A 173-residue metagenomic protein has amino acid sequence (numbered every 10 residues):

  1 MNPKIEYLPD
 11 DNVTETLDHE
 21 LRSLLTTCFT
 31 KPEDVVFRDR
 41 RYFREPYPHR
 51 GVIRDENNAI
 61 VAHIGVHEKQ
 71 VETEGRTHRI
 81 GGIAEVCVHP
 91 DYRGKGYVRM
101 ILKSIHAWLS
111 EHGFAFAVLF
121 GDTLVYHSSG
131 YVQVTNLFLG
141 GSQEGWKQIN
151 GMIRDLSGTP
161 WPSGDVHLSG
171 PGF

Functional and structural regions predicted by a protein language model:
M1, V13-L24, P160-P171: A short, well-structured alpha-helix characteristic of acyl/acetyltransferase catalytic modules
D10-C87: A conserved beta-strand-loop-helix scaffold within acyl/acetyltransferase catalytic domains
D55-N58, D91, D155-T159: Short loop segments at secondary-structure junctions
K69-V71, D91, L124: Short coil/turn motifs at secondary-structure junctions
D91-S104: Conserved acetyl-CoA pyrophosphate-binding loop and the N-cap/start of the following alpha-helix in GNAT-like
W108: Short alpha-helical functional segments enriched in proximate histidine and acidic residues
E111-A117, G121-G145: Conserved active-site alpha-helix within GNAT-family acetyltransferase domains
G140-F173: C-terminal "cap" of GNAT-fold acetyltransferases
